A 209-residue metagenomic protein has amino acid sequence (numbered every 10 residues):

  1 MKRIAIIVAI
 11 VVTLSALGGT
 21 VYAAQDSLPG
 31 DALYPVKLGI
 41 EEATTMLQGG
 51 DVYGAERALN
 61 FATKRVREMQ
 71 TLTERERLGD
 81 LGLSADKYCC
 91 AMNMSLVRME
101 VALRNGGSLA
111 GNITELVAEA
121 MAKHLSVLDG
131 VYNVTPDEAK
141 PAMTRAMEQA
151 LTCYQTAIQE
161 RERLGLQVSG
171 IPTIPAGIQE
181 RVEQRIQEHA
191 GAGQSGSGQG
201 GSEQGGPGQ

Functional and structural regions predicted by a protein language model:
M1-A9, T13-Q209: Long, charged/polar, soluble alpha-helical segments
